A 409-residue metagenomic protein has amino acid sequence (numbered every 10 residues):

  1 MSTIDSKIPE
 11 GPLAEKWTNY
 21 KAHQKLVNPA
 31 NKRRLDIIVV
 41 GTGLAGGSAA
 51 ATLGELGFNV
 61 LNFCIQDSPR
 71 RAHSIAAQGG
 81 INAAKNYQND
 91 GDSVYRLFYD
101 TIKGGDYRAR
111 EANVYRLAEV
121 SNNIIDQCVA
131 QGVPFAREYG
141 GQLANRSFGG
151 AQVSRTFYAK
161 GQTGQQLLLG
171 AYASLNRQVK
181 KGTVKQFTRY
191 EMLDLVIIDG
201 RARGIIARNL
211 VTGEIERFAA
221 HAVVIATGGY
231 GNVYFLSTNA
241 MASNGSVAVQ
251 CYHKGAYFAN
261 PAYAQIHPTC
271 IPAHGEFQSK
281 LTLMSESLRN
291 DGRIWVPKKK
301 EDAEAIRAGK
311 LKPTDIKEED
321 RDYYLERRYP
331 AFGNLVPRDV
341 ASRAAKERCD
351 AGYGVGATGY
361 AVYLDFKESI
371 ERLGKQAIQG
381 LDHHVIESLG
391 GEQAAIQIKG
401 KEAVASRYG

Functional and structural regions predicted by a protein language model:
M1-I37, E55: Extreme N-terminal leader/targeting segments of oxidoreductases
L35-N62: N-terminal Rossmann-like FAD-binding beta1-loop-alpha1 element of flavoenzymes
I38-V40, R217-T227, C251: Short hydrophobic core segments
G54-Q78: Glycine-rich FAD pyrophosphate-binding loop
A83-L117: Glycine-rich active-site loop/strand segments that organize a redox cofactor
Q127-E214, A226, C270-L281: Conserved redox-cofactor binding core of oxidoreductases
F187-R189, L193-R208, G380-G409: A glycine-rich dinucleotide-binding beta-alpha-beta segment and adjacent secondary-structure elements that constitute
Q250, A256-I396: An anion/pyrophosphate-binding glycine-rich loop and adjacent beta-alpha core in soluble alpha-beta enzymes
